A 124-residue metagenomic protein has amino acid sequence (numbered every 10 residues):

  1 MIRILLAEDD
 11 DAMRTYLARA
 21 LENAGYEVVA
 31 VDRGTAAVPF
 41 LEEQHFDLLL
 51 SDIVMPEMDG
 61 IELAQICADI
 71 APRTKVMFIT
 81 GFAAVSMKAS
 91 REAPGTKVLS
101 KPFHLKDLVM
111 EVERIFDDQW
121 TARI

Functional and structural regions predicted by a protein language model:
D10-V29, T96: Two-component/phosphorelay signaling modules centered on CheY-like receiver
A12, A20, H104-M110: Conserved two-component signaling phosphotransfer/partner-docking surface
A18, A30-L48, D69: Acidic, metal-coordinating helix/loop segments flanking the phosphotransfer/catalytic sites of two-component signaling
R33, D59-L63: Acidic catalytic/metal-coordinating carboxylates
D52: Active-site residues of response regulator receiver
M55: Receiver (REC) domain active-site loop signature in two-component systems and cognate sites in sensor histidine kinases
E62, F82-S100, K106-M110, R114: Alpha4 helix (beta4-alpha4-beta5 surface) of REC/receiver domains from two-component response regulators
